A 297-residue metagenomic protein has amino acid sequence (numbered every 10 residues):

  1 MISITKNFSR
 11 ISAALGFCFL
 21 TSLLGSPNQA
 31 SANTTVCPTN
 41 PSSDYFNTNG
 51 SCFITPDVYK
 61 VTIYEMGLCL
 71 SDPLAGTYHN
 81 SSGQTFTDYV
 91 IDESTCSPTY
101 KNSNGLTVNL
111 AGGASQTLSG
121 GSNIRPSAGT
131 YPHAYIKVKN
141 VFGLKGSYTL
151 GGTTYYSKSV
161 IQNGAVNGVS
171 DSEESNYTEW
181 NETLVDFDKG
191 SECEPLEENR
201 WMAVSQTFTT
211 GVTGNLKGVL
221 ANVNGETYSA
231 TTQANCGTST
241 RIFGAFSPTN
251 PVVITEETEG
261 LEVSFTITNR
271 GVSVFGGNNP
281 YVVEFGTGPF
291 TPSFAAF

Functional and structural regions predicted by a protein language model:
M1, S26, S293-A296: Extended alpha-helical regions
I2-G16: Bacterial N-terminal signal peptides that target proteins for export
I11-A14, N28-A30, V219: N-terminal cationic amphipathic segment used for targeting or macromolecule association
C18-Q29: C-terminal segment of classical bacterial N-terminal signal peptides
S31-F297: A short, solvent-exposed, low-complexity linear motif enriched for acidic/polar residues with Pro/Gly/Ser/Thr
